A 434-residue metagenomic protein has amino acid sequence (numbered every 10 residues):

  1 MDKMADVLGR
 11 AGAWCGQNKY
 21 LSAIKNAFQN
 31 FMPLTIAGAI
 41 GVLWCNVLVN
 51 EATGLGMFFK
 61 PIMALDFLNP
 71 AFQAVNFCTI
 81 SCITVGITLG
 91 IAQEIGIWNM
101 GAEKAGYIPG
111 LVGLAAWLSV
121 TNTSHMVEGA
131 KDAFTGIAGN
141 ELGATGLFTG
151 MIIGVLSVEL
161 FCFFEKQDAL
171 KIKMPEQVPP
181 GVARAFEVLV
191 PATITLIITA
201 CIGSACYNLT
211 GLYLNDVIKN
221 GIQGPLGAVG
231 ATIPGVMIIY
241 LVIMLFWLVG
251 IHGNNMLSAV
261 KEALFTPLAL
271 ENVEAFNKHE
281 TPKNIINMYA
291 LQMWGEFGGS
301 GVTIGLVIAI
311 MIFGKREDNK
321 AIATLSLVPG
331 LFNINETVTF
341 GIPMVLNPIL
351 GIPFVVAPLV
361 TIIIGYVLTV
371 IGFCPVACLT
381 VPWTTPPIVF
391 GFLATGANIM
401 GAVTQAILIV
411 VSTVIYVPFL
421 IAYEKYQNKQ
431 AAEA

Functional and structural regions predicted by a protein language model:
M1-C15, N50, G54-D66, V273-P282 (+2 more regions): Transmembrane alpha-helical segments and their short flanking loops that form helix-hairpins/helix-helix interfaces
A5-F28, L65-N69, M174-R184, T337-T339: Cytosolic juxtamembrane amphipathic/interface segments immediately preceding and feeding into a transmembrane helix
Q17-K171, V345: Early transmembrane hairpin of solute transport permeases
A37, I80, T84, T88 (+27 more regions): Alpha-helical transmembrane segments in multi-pass membrane proteins
P70-I87, T149, V229-V249, P282-G301 (+1 more regions): Hydrophobic alpha-helical transmembrane segments
T88-I91, L111, A115-L118, K278-L350 (+1 more regions): Alpha-helical membrane segments and immediately flanking helix-loop junctions that form or couple to the substrate/ion
H125-I152, L156-P234: Membrane-interface helix-loop-helix junctions at boundaries between adjacent transmembrane segments
G203-G314: Membrane-embedded translocation segments of transport machinery
